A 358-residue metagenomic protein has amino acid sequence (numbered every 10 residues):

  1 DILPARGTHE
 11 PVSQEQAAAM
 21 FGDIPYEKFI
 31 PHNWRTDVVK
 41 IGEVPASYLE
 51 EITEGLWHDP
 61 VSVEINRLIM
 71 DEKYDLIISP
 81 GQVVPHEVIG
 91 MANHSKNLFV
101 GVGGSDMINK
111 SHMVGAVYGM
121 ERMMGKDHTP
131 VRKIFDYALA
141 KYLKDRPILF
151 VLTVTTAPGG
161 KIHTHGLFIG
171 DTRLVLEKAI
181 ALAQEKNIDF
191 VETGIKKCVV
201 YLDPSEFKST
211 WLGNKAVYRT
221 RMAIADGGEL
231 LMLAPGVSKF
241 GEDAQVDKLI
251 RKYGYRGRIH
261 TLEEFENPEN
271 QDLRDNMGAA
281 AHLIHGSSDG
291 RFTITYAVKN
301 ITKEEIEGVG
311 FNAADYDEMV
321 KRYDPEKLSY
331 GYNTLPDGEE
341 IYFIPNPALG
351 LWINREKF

Functional and structural regions predicted by a protein language model:
I2-A19, W34-V44, G115-G119, V154-G160 (+1 more regions): Short connector loops at secondary-structure junctions
P11-G90, I306: An acidic, phosphate/nucleotide-engaging active-site surface
V12-A18, I41-P45, V88-N93, G160-G166 (+4 more regions): Short acidic, glycine/serine/threonine-rich loops at helix termini
H58-D145, L149, T155, T164 (+1 more regions): Conserved phosphate- and dinucleotide-binding cores of soluble alpha/beta proteins, encompassing both enzyme active
I78-P80, K197-Y201, L231, Y342-F343: Structural motif
E121-E206: Membrane-embedded hairpin module used as a gating/binding unit in multi-pass transport and secretion proteins
F207-V298: C-terminal catalytic subdomain
D289-F358: Extended hydrophobic packing segments that form well-structured cores
